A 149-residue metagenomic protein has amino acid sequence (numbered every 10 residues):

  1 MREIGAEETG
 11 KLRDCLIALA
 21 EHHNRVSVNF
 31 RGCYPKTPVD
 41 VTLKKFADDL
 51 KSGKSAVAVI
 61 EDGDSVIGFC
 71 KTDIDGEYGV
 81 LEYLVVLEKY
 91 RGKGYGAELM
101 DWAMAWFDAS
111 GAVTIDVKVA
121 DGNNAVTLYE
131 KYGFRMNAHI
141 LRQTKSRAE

Functional and structural regions predicted by a protein language model:
M1-V26: A short beta-loop-alpha structural element at the N-terminal edge of CoA-dependent acyl/N-acetyltransferase catalytic
A20-K45: Conserved GNAT-fold acetyl-CoA-binding loop/helix
K44-A58, V80: A short helix-loop-beta-strand connector motif used in the catalytic cores of GNAT acetyltransferases and, in some
V59, S65-D73, V80: Conserved beta-strand in the GNAT
D73-E82, R91, N137: A conserved beta-turn-beta hairpin within the catalytic core of GNAT-like acetyltransferases that forms part
Y90, G94-W102: Conserved acetyl-CoA pyrophosphate-binding loop and the N-cap/start of the following alpha-helix in GNAT-like
A97, D121-H139, Q143: Conserved active-site alpha-helix within GNAT-family acetyltransferase domains
F107-A120: Conserved GNAT acetyl-CoA-binding A-motif
